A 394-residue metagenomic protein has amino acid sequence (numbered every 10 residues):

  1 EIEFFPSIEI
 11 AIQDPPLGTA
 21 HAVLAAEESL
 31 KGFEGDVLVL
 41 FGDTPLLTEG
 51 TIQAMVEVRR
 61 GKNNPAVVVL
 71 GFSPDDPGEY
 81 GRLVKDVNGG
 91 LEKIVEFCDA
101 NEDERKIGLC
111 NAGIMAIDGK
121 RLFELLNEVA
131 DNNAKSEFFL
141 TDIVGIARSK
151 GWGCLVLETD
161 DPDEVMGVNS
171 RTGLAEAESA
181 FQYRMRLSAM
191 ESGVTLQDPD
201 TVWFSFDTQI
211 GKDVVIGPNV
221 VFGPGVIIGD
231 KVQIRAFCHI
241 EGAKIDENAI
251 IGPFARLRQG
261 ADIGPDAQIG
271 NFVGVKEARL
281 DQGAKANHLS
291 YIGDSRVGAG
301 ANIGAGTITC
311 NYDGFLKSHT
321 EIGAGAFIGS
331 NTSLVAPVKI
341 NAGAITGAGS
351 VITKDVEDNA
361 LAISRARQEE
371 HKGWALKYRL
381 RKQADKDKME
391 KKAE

Functional and structural regions predicted by a protein language model:
E1-E57, Q383-A384: Conserved N-terminal catalytic core of the sugar/cofactor nucleotidyltransferase
P15-P16, G42-P45, P74-D75, P162 (+2 more regions): Short glycine-rich anion-binding loops that position phosphate/pyrophosphate groups of nucleotides and phosphorylated
A26, D43, M55, L83 (+3 more regions): Residue-level signal for inorganic ion chemistry
L47-A134: Conserved core of the sugar-phosphate nucleotidyltransferase
I94, L125, A177, G304 (+1 more regions): Residues that scaffold the ATP/ADP-binding catalytic core of kinase and kinase-like folds
G108-Q209: Conserved alpha/beta core of the MobA/IspD/sugar-nucleotide pyrophosphorylase nucleotidyltransferase superfamily
Q197-I269: Acidic, glycine-rich loop-and-beta core segments that form the ion-binding/anion-interacting portion of active sites
I250-E394: Glycine-rich hexapeptide-repeat left-handed beta-helix
